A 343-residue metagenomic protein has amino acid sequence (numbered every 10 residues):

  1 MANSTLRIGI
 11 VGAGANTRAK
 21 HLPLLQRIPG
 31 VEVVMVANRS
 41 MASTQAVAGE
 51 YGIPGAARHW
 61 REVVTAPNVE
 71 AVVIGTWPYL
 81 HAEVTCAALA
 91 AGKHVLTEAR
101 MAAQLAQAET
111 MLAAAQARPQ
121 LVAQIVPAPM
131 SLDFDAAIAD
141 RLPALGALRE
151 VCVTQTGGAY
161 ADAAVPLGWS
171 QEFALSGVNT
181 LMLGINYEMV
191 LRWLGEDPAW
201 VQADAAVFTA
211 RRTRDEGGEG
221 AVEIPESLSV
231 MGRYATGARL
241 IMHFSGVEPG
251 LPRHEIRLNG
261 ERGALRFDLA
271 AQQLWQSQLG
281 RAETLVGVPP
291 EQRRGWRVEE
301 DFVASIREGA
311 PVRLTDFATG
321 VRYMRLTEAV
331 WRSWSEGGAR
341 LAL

Functional and structural regions predicted by a protein language model:
M1-T5, A71-V73, E109, Q116 (+3 more regions): C-terminal helix-rich "cap/oligomerization" subdomain common to oxidoreductases
M1-Y51: N-terminal Rossmann-like dinucleotide-binding module
N16, F267, P289-E300, T315 (+1 more regions): Active-site loop of classical SDR/Rossmann-like NAD(P)-dependent oxidoreductases, centered on the catalytic Tyr-X3-Lys
V47-I53, M111-Q116: Short, conserved SAM-binding/catalytic segment of Class I S-adenosyl-L-methionine-dependent methyltransferases
I53-H59: Conserved SAM-binding strand-loop segment of SAM-dependent methyltransferases
A71, W77-P78, A82-M130: Beta-strand-loop-alpha-helix segment that lines the small-molecule cofactor/substrate pocket of alpha/beta enzymes
L121, P129-G220, G337: Predominantly a Rossmann-like dinucleotide-binding segment in NAD(P)-dependent oxidoreductases
L181-M182, Y187-Q272, E300-S305, A310-P311: Contiguous beta-strand/loop segments that form the cofactor/metal-binding neighborhood of enzyme cores
